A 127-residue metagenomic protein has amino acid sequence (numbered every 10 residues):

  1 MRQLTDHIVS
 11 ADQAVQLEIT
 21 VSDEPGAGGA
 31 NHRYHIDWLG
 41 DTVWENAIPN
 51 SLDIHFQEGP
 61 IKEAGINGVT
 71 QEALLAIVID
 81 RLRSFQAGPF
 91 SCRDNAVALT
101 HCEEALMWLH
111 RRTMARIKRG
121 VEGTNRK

Functional and structural regions predicted by a protein language model:
M1-D41: Short, charged/polar N-terminal "headpieces" of proteins
H7, H32-H35, H55, H101 (+1 more regions): Histidine (H) residue identity feature
A11-A14, G68, E72, R93-A96 (+1 more regions): Proteins with a high burden of low-complexity, intrinsically disordered sequence enriched in S/T/G/P/A and R, requiring
E18, E24, E45, E58 (+4 more regions): Glutamate identity and glutamate-enriched acidic tracts
G26, W44-N46, V97-A98: Homeobox/homeodomain signature
A30-F85: A short, structured beta-strand/loop element
D80, F85-G120: Short, compact, well-ordered microdomains
R119-K127: Charge-rich, acidic-biased intrinsically disordered regions
